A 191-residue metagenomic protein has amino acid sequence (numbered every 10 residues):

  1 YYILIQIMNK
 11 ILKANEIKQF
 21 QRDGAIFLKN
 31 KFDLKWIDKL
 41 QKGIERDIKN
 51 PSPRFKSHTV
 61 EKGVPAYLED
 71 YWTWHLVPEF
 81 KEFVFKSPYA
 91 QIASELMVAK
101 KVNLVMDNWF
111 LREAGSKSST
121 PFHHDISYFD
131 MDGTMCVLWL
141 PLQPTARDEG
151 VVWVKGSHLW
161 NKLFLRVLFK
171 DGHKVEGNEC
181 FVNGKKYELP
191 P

Functional and structural regions predicted by a protein language model:
Y1-I7: Short, Lys/Arg-enriched N-terminal segments with co-localized hydrophobic residues within the first ~10-30 amino acids
M8-D23, K29-F122, Y128-F129, R166: Non-heme Fe(II)-dependent double-stranded beta-helix
N9, A25-F27, V137-P141, K186: Conserved hydrophobic/aromatic beta-strand scaffold that supports enzyme active sites
D107, C136, E149: Change "...and in nucleic-acid phosphodiester-cleaving endonucleases..." to "...and in nucleic-acid processing enzymes
N108, H124, L140-P144, W153-K155: Short, structured patches in soluble enzyme cores that scaffold and shape functional sites
H123-M135, L189-P191: A short beta-loop-beta micro-motif enriched in histidine and acidic residues
D130-A146: Short, conserved beta-strand element in jelly-roll/cupin
A146-P191: Double-stranded beta-helix
